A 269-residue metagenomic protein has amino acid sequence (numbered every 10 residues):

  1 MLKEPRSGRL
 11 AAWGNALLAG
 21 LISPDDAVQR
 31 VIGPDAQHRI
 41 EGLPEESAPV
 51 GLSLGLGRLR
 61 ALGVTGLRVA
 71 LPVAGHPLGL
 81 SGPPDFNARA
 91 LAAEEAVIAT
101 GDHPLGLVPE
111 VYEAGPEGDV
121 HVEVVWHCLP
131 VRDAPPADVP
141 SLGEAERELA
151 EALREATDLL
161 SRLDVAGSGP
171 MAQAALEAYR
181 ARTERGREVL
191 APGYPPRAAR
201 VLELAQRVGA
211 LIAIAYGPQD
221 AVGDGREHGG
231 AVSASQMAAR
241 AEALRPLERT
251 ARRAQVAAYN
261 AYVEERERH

Functional and structural regions predicted by a protein language model:
M1-G101: N-terminal intrinsically disordered, low-complexity regulatory tails that precede a folded domain
K3-A11, L17-L21, D25, G33-A36 (+11 more regions): Intrinsic-disorder-associated interaction segments
E4, D25-D26, D35, E41 (+13 more regions): Glutamate identity and glutamate-enriched acidic tracts
P24, V28, G33, L43 (+11 more regions): Generic local-structure boundary detector
V28-V31, V50, V64, V69 (+15 more regions): Extended aliphatic helical segments
R60-L160: Internal, hydrophobic cores of structured domains that mediate oligomerization or house catalytic pockets within large
S161-H269: Alpha-helical oligomerization segments
